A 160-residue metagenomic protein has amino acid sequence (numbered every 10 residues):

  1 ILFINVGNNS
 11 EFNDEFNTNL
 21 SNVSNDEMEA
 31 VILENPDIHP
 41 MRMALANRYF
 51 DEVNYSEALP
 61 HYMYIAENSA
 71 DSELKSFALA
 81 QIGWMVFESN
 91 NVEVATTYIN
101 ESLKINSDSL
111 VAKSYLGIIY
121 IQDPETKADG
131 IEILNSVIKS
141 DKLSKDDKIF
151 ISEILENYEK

Functional and structural regions predicted by a protein language model:
I1-E34: Long, contiguous interaction/recruitment modules in multidomain scaffold/adaptor proteins
I1-F3, G130-K160: Terminal, low-structured helical/coil segments at or just beyond the last alpha-helical repeat
S21, N25, Y55, V92 (+1 more regions): TPR-repeat structural position
A30-V31, I65, E101-S102, S136-V137: Canonical positions in the second alpha-helix
P36, A70-E73, S107, K142: Short coil turns that delineate tetratricopeptide repeat
P40-A44, K75-Q81, V111-Y115, I131 (+1 more regions): Alpha-solenoid helical repeat scaffolds
A44-I105, I118-Q122: Alpha-helical adaptor scaffolds
L59, T96, A128-I131, S152: Conserved positions within tetratricopeptide repeat
